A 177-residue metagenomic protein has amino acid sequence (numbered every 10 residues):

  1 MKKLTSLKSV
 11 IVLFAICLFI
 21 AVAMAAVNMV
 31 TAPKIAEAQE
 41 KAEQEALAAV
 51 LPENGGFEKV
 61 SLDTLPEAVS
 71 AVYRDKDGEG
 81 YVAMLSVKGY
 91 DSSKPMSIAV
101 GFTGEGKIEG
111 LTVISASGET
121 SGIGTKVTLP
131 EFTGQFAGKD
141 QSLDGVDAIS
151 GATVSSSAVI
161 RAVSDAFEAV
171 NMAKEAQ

Functional and structural regions predicted by a protein language model:
K2-Q177: Flexible, solvent-exposed loop/hinge segments and secondary-structure transition points
